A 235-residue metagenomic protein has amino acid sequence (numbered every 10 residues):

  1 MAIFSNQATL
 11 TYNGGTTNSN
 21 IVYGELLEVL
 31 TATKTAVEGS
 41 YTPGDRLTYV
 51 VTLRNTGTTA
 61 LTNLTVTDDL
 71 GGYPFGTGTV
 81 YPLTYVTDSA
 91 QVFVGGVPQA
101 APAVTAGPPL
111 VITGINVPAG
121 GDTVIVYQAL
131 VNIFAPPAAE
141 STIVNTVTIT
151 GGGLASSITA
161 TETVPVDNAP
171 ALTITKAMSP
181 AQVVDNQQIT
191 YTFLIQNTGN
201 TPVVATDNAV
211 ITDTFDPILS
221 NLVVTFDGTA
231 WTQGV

Functional and structural regions predicted by a protein language model:
M1-V235: Exported/extracytosolic protein signature
